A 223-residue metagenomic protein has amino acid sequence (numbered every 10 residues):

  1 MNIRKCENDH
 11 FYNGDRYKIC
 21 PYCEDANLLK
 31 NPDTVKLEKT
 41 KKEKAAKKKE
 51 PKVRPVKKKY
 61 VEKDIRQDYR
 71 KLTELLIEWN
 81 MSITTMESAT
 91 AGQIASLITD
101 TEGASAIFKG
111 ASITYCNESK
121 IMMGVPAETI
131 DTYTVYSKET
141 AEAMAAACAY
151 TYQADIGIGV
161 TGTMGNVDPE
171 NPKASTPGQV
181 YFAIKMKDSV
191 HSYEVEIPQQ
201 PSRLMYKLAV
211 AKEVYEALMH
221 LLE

Functional and structural regions predicted by a protein language model:
N2, R16: Short metal-coordination and nucleic-acid-contact micro-motifs, chiefly zinc-binding Cys/His arrays
K5, I19: The −1 position to Zn-ligating cysteines in a subset of zinc-ribbon hairpins
E7-H10, E24: Cys/His-coordinated zinc-binding microdomains
F11-D15, L28-L29: Short functional micro-motifs and their immediate structural scaffolds
C20-L37: Short Cys/His-rich micro-motifs in 6-15 aa windows
D33-V61: Acidic, proline-/serine-/threonine-rich low-complexity intrinsically disordered repeat tracts
K52-E223: Short alpha-helical segments enriched in small residues
